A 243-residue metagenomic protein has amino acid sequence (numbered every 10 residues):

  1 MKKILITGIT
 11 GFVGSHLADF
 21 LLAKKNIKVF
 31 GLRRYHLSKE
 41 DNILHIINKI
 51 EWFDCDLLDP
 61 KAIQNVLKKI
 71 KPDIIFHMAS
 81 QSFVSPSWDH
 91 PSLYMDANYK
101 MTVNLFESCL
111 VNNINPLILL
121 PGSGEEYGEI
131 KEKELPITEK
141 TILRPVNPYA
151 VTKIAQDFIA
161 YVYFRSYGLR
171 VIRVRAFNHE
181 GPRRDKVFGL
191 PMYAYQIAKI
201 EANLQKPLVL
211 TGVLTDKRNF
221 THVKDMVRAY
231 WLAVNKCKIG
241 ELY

Functional and structural regions predicted by a protein language model:
M1-H179, K224: N-terminal Rossmann-like NAD(P)+-binding domain of SDR-like oxidoreductases, especially those catalyzing
S82, R218, G240: Glycine-centered loop/turn positions within well-structured domains that cap or flank conserved ligand/cofactor-binding
L110, V234-C237: Protein kinase-like catalytic domain
N115, V171, K206, I239-G240: Short secondary-structure junction motifs
I130-P136, F158-V234: NAD(P)-dependent short-chain dehydrogenase/reductase
Y193, K236-Y243: Mid/C-terminal beta-alpha module of Rossmann-like enzyme folds, strongest in SDR-family dehydrogenases/epimerases
